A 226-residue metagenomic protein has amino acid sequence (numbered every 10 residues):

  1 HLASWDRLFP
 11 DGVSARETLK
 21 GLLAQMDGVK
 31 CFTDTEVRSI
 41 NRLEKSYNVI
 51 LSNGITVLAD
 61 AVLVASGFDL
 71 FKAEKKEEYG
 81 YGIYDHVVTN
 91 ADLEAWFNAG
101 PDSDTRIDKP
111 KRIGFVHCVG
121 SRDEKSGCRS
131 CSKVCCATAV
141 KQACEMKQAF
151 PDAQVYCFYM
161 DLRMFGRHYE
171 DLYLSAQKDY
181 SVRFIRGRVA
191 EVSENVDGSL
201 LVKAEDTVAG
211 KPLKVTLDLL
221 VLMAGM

Functional and structural regions predicted by a protein language model:
H1, V13, F32-D34, I40 (+2 more regions): Rossmann-like dinucleotide/flavin-binding elements
L2-F9: Glycine-rich active-site loop/strand segments that organize a redox cofactor
V13-S66, A137-M226: A Rossmann-like FAD-binding core segment of flavoenzymes
